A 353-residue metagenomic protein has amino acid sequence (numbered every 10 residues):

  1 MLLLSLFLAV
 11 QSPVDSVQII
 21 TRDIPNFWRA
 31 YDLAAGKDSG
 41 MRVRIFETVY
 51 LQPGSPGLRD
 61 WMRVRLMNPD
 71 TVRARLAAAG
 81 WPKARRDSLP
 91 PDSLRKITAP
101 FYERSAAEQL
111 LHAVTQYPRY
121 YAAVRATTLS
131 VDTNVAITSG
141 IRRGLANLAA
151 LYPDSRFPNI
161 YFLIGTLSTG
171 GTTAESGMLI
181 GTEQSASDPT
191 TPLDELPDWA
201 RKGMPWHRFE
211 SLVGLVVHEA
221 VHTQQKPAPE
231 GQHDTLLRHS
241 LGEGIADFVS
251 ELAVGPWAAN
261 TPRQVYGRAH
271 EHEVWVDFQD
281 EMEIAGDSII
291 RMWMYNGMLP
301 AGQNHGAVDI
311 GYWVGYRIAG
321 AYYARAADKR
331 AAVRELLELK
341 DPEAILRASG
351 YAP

Functional and structural regions predicted by a protein language model:
M1-V10: Sec-dependent N-terminal signal peptides
Q11-P100: N-terminal mature-domain "stem" immediately C-terminal to a signal peptide or N-terminal signal-anchor/transmembrane
V14-I45, Y50, A228-M282, A352: Post-HExxH zinc-binding segment in Zn-dependent metallohydrolases
L76, K83-R263: Acidic/His-rich structured neighborhood in mature extracellular/periplasmic domains
Y161-F162, V265, V333-L336: Beta-strand segments within the central parallel beta-sheet cores of soluble alpha/beta enzyme folds
F209-E219, A269-I289: An acidic intrinsically disordered interaction segment
W275-P353: Pan-zinc metallopeptidase signature
